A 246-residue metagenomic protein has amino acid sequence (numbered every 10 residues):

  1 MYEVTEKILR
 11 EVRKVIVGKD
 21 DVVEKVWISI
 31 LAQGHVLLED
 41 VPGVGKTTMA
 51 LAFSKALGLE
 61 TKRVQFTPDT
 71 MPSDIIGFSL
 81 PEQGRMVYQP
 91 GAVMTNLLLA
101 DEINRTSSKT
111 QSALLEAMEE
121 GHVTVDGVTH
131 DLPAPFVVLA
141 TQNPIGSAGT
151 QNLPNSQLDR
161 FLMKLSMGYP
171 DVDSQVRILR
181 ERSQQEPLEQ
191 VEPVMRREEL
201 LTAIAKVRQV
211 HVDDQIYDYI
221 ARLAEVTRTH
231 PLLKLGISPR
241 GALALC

Functional and structural regions predicted by a protein language model:
M1-V22, V210-H211: Dynamic helix-loop-helix/coil hinge segments at AAA+ ATPase domain boundaries and subdomain interfaces
V15, P42, I103: The conserved Walker
K25-I28, P81-E102: Conserved alpha-helical scaffold flanking the Walker A/P-loop in AAA+ ATPase domains
I30-P68, P81: Walker A/P-loop
D40, D101-E102, A113: Walker B catalytic acidic pair
V41, I75, T141: P-loop (Walker A) phosphate-binding loop of NTP-binding proteins
E82-G84, E102, T106, T110 (+1 more regions): Canonical AAA+ ATPase core
S183-C246: Basic, amphipathic alpha-helical bundle interface domains used for macromolecular binding and assembly
